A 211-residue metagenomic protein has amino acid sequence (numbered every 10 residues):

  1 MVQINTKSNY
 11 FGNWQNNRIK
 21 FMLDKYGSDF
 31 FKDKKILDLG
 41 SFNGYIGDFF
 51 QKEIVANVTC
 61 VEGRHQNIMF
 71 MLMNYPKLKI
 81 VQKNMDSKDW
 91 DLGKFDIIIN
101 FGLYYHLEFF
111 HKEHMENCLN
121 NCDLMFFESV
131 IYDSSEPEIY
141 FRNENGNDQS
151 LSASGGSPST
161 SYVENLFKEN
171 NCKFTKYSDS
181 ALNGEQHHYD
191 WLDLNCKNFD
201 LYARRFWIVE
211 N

Functional and structural regions predicted by a protein language model:
M1-G93, L201-E210: Conserved N-terminal segment of class I S-adenosyl-L-methionine
K34, D96, D123: Conserved acidic residues
I99: A conserved beta-strand element that flanks and buttresses the S-adenosyl-L-methionine
H106-N121: A short, conserved alpha-helix within the catalytic core of class I
C122-S134: Conserved beta-strand signature within the Rossmann-like core of class I S-adenosyl-L-methionine
F141-S157: Acidic, Ser/Thr-rich peripheral helices and adjacent loops at domain boundaries
A153-N171, Y177: Short alpha-helix
K176-N211: A C-terminal cap/extension of S-adenosyl-L-methionine-dependent methyltransferases that defines the acceptor-substrate
